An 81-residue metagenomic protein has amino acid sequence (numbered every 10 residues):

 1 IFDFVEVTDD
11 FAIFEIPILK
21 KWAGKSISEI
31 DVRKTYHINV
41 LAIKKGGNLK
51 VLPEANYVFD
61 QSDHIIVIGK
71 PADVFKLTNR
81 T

Functional and structural regions predicted by a protein language model:
I1-A23: Flexible, Lys/Arg-rich cytosolic regulatory linkers and terminal tails that connect or flank
K20-T81: Cytosolic Rossmann-like ligand/nucleotide-binding regulatory domains
